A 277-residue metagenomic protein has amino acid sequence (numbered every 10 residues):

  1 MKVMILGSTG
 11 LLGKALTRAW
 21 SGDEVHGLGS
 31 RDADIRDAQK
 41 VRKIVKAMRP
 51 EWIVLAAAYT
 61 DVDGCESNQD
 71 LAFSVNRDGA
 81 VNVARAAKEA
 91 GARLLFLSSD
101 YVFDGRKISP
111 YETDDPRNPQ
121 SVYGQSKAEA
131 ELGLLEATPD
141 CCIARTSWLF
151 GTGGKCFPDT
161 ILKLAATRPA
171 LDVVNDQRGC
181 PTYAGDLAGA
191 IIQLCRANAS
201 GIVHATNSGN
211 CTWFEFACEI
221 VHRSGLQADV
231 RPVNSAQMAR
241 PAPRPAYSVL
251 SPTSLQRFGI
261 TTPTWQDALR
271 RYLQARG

Functional and structural regions predicted by a protein language model:
V3-A19: N-terminal Rossmann NAD(P)H-binding glycine-rich loop of SDR-like oxidoreductase domains
S21-K43: Adenosine-cofactor binding site in Rossmann-like domains, unifying the SAM/SAH pocket of S-adenosylmethionine-dependent
I35-R77, A86: NAD(P)H-binding glycine-rich loop region in Rossmannoid oxidoreductase-like domains and their noncatalytic homologs
S74, G79-N82, V102-A144, L149: Catalytic helix-loop patch of NAD(P)-dependent Rossmann-fold dehydrogenases
L132-G179, G185-D186, I192: NAD(P)-dependent short-chain dehydrogenase/reductase
V173-R178, V203-N210, R257: Glycine-rich Rossmann NAD(P)(H)-binding loop
A197-P241, A246: Mid/C-terminal beta-alpha module of Rossmann-like enzyme folds, strongest in SDR-family dehydrogenases/epimerases
A246-G277: C-terminal amphipathic/interface module of NAD(P)-dependent oxidoreductases and related NAD-binding regulators
